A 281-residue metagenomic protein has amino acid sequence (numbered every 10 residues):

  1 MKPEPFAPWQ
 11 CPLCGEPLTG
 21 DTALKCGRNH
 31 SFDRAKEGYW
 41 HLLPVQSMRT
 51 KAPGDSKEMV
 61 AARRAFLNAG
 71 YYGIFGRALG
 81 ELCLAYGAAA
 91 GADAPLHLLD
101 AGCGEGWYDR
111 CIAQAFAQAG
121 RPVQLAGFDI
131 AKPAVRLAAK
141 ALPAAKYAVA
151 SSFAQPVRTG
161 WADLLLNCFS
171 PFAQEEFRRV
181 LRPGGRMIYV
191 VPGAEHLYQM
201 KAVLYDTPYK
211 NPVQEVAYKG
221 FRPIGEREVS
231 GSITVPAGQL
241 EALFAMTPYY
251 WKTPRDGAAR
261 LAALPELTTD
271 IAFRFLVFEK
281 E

Functional and structural regions predicted by a protein language model:
M1-A52: N-terminal auxiliary segments of SAM/dcSAM-dependent transferases
F6, V229-E281: Conserved Class I S-adenosyl-L-methionine
R49, G54-A78, L82: Class I SAM-dependent methyltransferase Rossmann-like catalytic core, especially the SAM/SAH-binding loop
H97-D100, G104-A154: Class I SAM-dependent methyltransferase SAM/SAH-binding core
F153-L164: A short acidic, Gly/Pro-enriched loop at the edge of an enzyme's catalytic core that lines a small-molecule cofactor
A162-E176, V191-G193: A short SAM/SAH-binding and catalytic strip from SAM-dependent methyltransferases
G184-P192: Conserved beta-strand signature within the Rossmann-like core of class I S-adenosyl-L-methionine
K201-G220: Conserved Class I S-adenosyl-L-methionine
